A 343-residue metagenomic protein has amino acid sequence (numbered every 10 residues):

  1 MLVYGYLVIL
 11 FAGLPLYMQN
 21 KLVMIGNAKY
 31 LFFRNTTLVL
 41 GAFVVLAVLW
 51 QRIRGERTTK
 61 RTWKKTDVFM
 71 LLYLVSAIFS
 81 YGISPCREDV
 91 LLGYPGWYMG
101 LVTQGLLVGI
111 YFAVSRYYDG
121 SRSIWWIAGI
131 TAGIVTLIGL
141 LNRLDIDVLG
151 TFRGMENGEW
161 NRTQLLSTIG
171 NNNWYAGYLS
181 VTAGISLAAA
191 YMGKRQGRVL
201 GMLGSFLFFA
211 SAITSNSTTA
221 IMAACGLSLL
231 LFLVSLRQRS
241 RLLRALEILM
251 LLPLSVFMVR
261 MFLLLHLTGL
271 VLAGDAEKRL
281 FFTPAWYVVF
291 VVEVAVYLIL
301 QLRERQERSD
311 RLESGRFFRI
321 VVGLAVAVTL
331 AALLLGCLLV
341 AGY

Functional and structural regions predicted by a protein language model:
M1-Y17, T37-V48, M70-I83, G100-A113 (+1 more regions): Alpha-helical transmembrane segments of multi-pass inner-membrane proteins
M18-F32, I53-E56, A276: Short, hydrophobic transmembrane alpha-helix segments
L22-G26, R87-G93, H266-D275: Membrane-interface helix termini and inter-helical loops of multi-pass transporters
A28-L31, L91-G100, D275-L280: Non-cytosolic membrane-interface motifs at loop->transmembrane helix junctions
E56, E88-G93, D147-G154: Short helix-coil transition/hinge motifs at the ends and kinks of transmembrane helices, capturing the brief
E56-T62, Y118-I124: Interfacial helix-loop-helix linkers and transmembrane-helix boundary segments in multi-pass membrane proteins
R61-V68, G315: Interfacial transmembrane-helix boundary/kink motif in multi-pass membrane proteins
